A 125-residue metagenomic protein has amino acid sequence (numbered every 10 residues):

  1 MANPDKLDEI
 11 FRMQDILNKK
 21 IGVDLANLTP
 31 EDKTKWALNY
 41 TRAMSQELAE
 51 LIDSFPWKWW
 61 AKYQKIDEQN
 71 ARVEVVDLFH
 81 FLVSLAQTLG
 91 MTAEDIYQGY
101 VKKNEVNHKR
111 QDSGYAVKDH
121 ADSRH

Functional and structural regions predicted by a protein language model:
M1-H125: Flexible "arm" and connector segments at domain edges
